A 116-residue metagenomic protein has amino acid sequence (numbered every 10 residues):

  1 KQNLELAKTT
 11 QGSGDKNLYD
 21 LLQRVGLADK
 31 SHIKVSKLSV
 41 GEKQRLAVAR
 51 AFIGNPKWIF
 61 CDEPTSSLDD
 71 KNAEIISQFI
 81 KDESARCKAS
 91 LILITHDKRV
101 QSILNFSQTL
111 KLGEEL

Functional and structural regions predicted by a protein language model:
K1-T9: Q-loop/switch helix immediately C-terminal to the Walker
D15-K30: Conserved ABC ATPase "signature" region
K34-L38, E42: Conserved ABC ATPase signature
V48: Hydrophobic anchor residue at the start of the ABC signature
N55: Conserved catalytic motifs of ABC-family nucleotide-binding domains
I59-D62: Catalytic Walker B motif of ABC-type/P-loop ATPase nucleotide-binding domains
D69: ABC-family nucleotide-binding domains
